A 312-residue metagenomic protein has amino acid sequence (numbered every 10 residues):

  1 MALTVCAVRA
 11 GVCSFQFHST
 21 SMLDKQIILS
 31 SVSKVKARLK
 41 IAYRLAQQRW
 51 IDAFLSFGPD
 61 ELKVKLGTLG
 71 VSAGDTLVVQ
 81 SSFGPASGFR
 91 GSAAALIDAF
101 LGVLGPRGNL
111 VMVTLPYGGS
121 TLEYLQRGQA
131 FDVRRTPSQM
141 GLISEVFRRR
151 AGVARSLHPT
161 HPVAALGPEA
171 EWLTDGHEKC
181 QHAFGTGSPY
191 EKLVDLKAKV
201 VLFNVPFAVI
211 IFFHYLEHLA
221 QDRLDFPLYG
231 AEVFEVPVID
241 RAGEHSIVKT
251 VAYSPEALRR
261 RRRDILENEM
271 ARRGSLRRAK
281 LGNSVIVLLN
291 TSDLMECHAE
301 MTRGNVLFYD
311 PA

Functional and structural regions predicted by a protein language model:
V5-C6, C13-F54: Membrane-proximal basic amphipathic "stem/tether" segments
L55-P59, A93, H182-A183: A conditional alpha-helix N-cap/helix-loop micro-motif detector
D60-V64, G70-L125: N-terminal active-site beta-alpha-beta segment that forms phosphate/nucleotide-binding and substrate-recognition loops
S120-A208: Internal, conserved structured core segments that host functional sites
V205, V209-I210, H214-F234: Active-site beta-loop-alpha substructure in enzyme catalytic cores, prototypically the cysteine-centered nucleophile
D225-Y253: Short, flexible loop segments at boundaries between secondary-structure elements
H245-A312: Acidic/aromatic/glycine-rich contiguous surface patches that form carbohydrate-binding/processing clefts and analogous
